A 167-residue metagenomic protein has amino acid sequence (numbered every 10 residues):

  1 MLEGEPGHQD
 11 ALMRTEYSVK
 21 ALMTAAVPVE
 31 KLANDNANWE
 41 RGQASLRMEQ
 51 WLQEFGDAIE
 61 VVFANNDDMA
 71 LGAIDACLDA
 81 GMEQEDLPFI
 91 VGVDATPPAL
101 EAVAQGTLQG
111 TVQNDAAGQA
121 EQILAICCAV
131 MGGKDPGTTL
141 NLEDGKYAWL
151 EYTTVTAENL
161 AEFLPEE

Functional and structural regions predicted by a protein language model:
M1, V19-R41: Short beta-strand elements in bilobed, periplasmic/extracellular small-molecule ligand-binding domains
M1-E3, L32, L87-V91, A148: Beta-strand segments within the central parallel beta-sheet cores of soluble alpha/beta enzyme folds
M1-E5, N34, Q105-A117: Short beta-strand elements at the ligand-binding edges of bilobed clamshell
L2-D10, K20-T24, G118-E167: Hinge/cleft segment of the Venus flytrap/periplasmic-binding protein
D10-R14, E40, A44, A120: Conserved donor sugar-nucleotide recognition element shared by glycan-biosynthetic enzymes
R14-T15, A70, L100, A120-L124: A general structural signal for well-ordered alpha-helical segments in protein cores
S18, A37-E101: Hydrophobic alpha-helical
T24-E30, G56-E60, E85-P88, G106-Q109: Loop/turn elements at helix/coil->beta-strand transitions in domains of secreted/extracellular proteins
